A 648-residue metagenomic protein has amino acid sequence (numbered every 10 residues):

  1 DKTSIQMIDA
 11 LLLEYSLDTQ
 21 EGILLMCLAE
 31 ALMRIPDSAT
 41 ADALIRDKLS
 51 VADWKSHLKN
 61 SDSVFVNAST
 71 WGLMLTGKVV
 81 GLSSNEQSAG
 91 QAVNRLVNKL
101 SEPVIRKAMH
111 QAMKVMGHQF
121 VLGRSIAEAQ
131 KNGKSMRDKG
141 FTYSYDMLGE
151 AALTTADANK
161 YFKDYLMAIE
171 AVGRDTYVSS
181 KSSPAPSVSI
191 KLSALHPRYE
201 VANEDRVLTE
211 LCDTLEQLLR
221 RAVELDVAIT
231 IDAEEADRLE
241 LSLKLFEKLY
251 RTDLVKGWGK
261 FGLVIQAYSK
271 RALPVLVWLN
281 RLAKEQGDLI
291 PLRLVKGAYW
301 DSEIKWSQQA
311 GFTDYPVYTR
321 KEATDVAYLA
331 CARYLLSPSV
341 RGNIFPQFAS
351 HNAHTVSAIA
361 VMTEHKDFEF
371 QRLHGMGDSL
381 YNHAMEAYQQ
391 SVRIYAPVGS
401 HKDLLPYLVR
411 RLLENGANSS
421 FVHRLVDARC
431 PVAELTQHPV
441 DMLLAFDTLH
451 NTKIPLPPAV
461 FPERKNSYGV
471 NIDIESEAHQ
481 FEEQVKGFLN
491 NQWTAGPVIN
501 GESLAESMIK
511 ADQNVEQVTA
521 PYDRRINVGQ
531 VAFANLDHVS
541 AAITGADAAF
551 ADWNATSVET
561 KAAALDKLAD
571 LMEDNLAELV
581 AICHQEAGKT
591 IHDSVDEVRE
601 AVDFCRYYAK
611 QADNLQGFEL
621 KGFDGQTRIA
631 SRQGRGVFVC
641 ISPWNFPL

Functional and structural regions predicted by a protein language model:
D1-Y468: Positively charged, amphipathic and often flexible ligand-engagement surfaces
M7-L11, L28, R524-N527, G545-A546 (+1 more regions): A general alpha-helix detector
A29-P36, R137, I169, G173-T176 (+11 more regions): Structural signal for hydrophobic packing residues in well-ordered secondary-structure cores of soluble enzyme domains
Q111-K131, M136-D146, L153, Q217 (+13 more regions): Catalytic cores of nucleotide-enabled group-transfer and carboxylate-activating enzymes in metabolic and assembly-line
V223, L254, K284, L336-V340 (+16 more regions): Hydrophobic alpha-helix feature that most strongly marks membrane-spanning transmembrane helices and their immediate
G399, D403-P406, R410-T544, A548 (+4 more regions): Terminal low-complexity tails and localization/encapsulation signals of metabolic enzymes
W644-L648: Conserved coil-to-alpha-helix start sites within the AMP-binding
